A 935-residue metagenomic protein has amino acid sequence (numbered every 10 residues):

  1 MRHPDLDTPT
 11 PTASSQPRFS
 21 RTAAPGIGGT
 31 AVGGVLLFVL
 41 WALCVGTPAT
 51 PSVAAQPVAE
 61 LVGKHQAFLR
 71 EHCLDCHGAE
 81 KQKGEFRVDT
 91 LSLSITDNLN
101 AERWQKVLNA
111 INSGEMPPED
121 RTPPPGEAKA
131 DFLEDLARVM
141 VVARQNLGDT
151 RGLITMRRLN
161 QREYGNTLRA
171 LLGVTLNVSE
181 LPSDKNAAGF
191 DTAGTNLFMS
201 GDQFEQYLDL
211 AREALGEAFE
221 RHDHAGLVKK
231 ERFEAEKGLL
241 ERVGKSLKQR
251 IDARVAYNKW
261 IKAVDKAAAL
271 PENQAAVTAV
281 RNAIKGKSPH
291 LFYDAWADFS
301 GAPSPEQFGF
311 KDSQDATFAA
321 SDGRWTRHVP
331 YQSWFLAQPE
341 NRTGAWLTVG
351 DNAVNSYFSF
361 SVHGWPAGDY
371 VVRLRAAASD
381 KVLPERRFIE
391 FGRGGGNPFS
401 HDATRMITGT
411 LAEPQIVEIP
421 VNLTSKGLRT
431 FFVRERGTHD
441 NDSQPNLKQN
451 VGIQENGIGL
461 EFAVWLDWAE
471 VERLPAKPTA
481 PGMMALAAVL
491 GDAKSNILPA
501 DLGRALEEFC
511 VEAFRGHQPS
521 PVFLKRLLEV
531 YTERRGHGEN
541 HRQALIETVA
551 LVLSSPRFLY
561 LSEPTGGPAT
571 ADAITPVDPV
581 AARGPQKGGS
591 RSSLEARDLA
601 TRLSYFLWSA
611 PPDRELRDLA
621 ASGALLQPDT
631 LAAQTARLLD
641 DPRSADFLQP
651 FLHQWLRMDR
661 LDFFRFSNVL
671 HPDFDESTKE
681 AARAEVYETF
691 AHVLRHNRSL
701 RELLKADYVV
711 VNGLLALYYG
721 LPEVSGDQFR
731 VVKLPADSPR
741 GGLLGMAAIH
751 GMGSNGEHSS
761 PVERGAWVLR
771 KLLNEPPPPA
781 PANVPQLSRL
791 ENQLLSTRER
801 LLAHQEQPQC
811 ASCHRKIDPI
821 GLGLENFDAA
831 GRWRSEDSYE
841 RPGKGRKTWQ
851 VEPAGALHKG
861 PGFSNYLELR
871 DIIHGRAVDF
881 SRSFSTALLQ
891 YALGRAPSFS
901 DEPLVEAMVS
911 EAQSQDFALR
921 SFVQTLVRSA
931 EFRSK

Functional and structural regions predicted by a protein language model:
M1-T30: N-terminal secretory signal peptides that target proteins for export/translocation
P11, Q16, P51, A581-A582: Short, low-complexity, intrinsically disordered N-terminal modules that encode targeting/processing signals
R21-A24, G28-G29, W41, P579 (+1 more regions): N-terminal start and proteolytic maturation junction detector
A31-P48: Bacterial N-terminal signal peptides
V53-F86, L99-K935: Low-complexity, glycine/serine/threonine/alanine-rich intrinsically disordered linker and propeptide segments
